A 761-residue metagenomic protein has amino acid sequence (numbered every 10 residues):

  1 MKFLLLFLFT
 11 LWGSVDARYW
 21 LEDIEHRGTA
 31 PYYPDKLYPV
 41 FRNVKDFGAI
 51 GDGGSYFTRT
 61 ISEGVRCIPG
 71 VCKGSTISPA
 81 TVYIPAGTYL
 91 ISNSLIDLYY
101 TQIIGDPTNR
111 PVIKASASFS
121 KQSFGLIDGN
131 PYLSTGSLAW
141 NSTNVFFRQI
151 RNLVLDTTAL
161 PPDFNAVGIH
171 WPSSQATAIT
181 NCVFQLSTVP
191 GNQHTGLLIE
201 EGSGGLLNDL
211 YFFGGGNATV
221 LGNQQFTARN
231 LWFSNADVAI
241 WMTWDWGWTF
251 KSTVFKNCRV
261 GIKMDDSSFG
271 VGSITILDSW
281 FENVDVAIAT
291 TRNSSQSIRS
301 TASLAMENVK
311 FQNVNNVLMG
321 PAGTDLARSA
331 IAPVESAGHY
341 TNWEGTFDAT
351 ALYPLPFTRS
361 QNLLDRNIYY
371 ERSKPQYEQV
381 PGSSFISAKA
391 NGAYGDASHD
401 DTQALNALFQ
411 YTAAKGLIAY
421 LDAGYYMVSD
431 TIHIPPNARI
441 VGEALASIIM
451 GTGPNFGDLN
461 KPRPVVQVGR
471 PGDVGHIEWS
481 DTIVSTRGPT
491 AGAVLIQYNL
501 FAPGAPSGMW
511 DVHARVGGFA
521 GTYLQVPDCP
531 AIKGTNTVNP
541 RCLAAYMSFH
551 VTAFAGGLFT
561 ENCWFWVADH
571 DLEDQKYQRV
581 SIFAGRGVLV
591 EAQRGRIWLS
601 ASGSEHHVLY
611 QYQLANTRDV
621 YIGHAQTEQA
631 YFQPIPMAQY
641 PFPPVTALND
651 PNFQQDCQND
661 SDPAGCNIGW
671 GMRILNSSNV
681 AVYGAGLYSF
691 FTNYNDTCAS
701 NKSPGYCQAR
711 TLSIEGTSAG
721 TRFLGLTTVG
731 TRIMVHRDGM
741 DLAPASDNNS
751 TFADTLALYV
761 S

Functional and structural regions predicted by a protein language model:
K2-T81, I91-Y99, D106-N181, L186-V189 (+15 more regions): Extracellular "leader-to-stem" segments immediately downstream of a signal peptide or signal-anchor in secreted/lumenal
N43, Y83-P85, Q102-I104, T275 (+8 more regions): Beta-strand cores of modular interaction/reader domains in eukaryotic scaffold and signaling proteins, especially PDZ
A86-T88, Y100, T108, A423-G424 (+3 more regions): Tight coil/turn sites that cap or link beta-strands
N93, T101, G214-G216, Q224-I240 (+9 more regions): Internal alpha-helical scaffold/solenoid segments in large eukaryotic proteins
W244, D266, R292, A423 (+8 more regions): Active-site proximal loops enriched in glycine and acidic residues that flank catalytic Cys/His/Asp and coordinate
L405-T412, I418-M427, T431, A584-N616 (+8 more regions): C-terminal, well-structured subdomains that either form a transmembrane helix-short loop-helix hairpin in multi-pass
T490-G492, Y498-A502, V551-A553, E605 (+1 more regions): Conserved beta-strand/loop scaffold segments within soluble protein domains that form the structured core and edges
A681-V682, Y759: Acidic, Ser/Thr/Pro
